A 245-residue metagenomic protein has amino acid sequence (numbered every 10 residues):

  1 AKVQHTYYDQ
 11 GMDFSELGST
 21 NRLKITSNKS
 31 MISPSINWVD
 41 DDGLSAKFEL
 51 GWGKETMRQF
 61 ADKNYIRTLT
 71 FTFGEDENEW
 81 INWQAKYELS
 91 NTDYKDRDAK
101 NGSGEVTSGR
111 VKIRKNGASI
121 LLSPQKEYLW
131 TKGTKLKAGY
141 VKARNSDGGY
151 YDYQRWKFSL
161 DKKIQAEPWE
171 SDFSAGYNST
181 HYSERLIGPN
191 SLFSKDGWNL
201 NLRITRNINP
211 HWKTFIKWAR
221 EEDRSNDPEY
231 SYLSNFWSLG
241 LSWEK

Functional and structural regions predicted by a protein language model:
A1-K245: Gram-negative and organellar
